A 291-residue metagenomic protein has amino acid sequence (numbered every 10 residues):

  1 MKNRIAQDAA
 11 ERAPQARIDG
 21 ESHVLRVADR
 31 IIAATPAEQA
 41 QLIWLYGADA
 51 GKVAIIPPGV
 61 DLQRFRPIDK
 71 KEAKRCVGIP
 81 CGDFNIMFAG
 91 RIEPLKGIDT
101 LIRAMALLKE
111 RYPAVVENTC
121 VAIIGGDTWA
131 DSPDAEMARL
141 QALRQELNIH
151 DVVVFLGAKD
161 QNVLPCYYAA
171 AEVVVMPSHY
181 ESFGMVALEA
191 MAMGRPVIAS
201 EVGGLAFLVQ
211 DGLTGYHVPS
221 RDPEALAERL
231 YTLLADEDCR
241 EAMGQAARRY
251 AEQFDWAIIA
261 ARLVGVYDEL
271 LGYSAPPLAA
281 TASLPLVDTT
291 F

Functional and structural regions predicted by a protein language model:
E11-I31: Membrane-proximal helix-turn-helix segments that form the acceptor-binding/catalytic region of lipid-linked
I32, P80-K96, I102-M105, A122: Conserved donor-binding/catalytic core segment of Leloir-type glycosyltransferases
R66-I79, P276: A short helix/loop element that forms part of the nucleotide-sugar donor recognition site in Leloir-type
D134-K159: Nucleotide-activated donor-binding/catalytic signature segment of Leloir-type glycosyltransferases, i.e., the conserved
A158-K159, C166-A171: Short alpha-helical donor nucleotide-sugar binding micro-motif in glycosyltransferases
H179: Aromatic "clamp/platform" in nucleotide-sugar-dependent glycosyltransferases that forms part of the donor/acceptor
P196-A199, V209: Short hydrophobic beta-strand element within catalytic cores of glycosyltransferases and related nucleotide-activated
D211-G212, Y216-P223, T232-E237: Conserved acidic donor-binding segment of nucleotide-sugar-dependent glycosyltransferases
